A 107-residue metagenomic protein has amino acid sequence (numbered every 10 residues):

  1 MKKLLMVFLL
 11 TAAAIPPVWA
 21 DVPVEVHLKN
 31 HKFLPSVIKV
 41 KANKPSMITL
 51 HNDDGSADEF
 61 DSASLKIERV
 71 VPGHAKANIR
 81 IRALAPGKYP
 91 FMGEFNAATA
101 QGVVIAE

Functional and structural regions predicted by a protein language model:
L4-A14: Sec-dependent N-terminal signal peptides
I15-A20: Sec/Tat signal peptide C-region and signal peptidase I cleavage site
D21-P45: N-terminal edge beta-strand
V22-E25, P72-E107: Extracellular/periplasmic metallocenter environments
K29-S36, S64-K66, H74-N78, P90: N-terminal post-signal-peptidase region of extra-cytosolic proteins
N43-P45, G55, K66, K76 (+2 more regions): A generic structural motif
L50-N52: Asparagine-centered strand-capping/turn motif at beta-strand->loop junctions
G55-P72, G102: Histidine- and aromatic-enriched segments that form or immediately flank copper-ligand environments
